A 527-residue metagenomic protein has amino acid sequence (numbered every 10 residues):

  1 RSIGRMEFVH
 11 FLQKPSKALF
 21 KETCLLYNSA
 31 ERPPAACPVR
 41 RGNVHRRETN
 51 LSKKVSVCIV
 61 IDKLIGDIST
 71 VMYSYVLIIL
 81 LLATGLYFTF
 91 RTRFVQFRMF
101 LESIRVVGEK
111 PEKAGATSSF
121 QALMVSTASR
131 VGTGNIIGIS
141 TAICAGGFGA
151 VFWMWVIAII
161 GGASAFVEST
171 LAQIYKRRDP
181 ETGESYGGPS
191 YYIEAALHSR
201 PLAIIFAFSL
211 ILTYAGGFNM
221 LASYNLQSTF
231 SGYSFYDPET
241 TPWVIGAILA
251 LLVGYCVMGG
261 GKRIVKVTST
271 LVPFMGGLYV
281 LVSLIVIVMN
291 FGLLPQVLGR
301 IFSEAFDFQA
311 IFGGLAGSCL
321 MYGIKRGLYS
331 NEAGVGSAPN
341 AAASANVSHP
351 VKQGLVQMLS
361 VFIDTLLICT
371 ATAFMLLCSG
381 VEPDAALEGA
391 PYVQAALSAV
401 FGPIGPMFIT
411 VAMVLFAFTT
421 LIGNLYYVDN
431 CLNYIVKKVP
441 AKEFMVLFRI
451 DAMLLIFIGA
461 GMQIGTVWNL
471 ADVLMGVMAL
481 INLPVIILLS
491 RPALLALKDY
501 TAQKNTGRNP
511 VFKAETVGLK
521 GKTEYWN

Functional and structural regions predicted by a protein language model:
V57-T133, I143-A150, G161, I487-W526: N-terminal alpha-helical transmembrane segments of multi-pass membrane transport and channel/translocase proteins
I61, R91-Q96, G134-I139, F148 (+6 more regions): Transmembrane helix-loop junctions in multi-pass membrane proteins
L80-Y87, R91-I104, N225-F230, T241-M289 (+4 more regions): Membrane-interface loop-to-helix entry segments
T84-T89, I157-G183, P189-Y224, S228-C256 (+2 more regions): Helix-loop-helix module between adjacent transmembrane segments
T89, V167-K176, P180, L284-R300 (+3 more regions): Extracellular/periplasmic helix-exit of transmembrane alpha-helices
F94-S119, T141, G147-F148, A163-L197 (+3 more regions): Flexible loop linkers connecting adjacent transmembrane helices in multi-pass alpha-helical membrane transporters
K113-A145, L171-R177, E181-S190, E194 (+2 more regions): Alpha-helical membrane segments and immediately flanking helix-loop junctions that form or couple to the substrate/ion
I160-E168, A247-G261, V272-G292, K325-L328 (+2 more regions): Selective recognition of specific alpha-helical transmembrane segments in multi-pass small-molecule
